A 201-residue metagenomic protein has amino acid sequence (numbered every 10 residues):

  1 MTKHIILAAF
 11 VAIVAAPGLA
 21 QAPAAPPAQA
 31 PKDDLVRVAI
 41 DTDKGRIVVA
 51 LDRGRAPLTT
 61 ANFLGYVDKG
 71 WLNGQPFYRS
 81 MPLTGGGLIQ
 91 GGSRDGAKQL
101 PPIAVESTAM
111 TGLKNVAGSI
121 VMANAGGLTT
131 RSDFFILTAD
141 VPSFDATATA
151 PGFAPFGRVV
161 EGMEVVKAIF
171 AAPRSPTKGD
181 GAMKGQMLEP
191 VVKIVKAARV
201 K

Functional and structural regions predicted by a protein language model:
M1-L7: Bacterial N-terminal signal peptides that target proteins for export
A8-G18: Bacterial N-terminal signal peptides
L19-K201: Cyclophilin-like peptidyl-prolyl cis-trans isomerases
